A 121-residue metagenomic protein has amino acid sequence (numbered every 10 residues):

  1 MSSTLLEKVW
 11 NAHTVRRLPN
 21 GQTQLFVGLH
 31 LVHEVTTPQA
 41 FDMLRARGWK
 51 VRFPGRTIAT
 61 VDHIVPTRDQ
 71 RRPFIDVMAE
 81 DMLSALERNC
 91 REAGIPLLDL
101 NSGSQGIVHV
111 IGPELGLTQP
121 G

Functional and structural regions predicted by a protein language model:
M1-G121: Fe-S-dependent hydro-lyases/dehydratases of central metabolism
